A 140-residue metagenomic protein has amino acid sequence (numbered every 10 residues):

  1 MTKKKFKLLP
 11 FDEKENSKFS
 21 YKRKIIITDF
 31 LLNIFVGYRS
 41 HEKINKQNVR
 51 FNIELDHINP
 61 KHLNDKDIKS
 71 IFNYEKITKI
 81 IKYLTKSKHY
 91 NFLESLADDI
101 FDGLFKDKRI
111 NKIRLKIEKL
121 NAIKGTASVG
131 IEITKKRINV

Functional and structural regions predicted by a protein language model:
M1-V140: N-terminal, polar/charged subdomain of small-to-medium soluble alpha/beta proteins
